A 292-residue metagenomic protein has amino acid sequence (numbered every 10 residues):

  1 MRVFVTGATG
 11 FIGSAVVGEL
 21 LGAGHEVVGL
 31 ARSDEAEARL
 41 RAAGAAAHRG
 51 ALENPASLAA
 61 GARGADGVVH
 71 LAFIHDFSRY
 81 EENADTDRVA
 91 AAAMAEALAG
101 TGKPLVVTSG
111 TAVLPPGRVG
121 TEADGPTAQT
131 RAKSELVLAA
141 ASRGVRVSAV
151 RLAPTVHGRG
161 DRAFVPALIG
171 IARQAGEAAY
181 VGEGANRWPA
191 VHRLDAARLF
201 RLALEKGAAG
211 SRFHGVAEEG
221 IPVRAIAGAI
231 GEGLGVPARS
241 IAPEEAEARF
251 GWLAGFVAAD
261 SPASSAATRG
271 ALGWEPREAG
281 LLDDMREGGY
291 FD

Functional and structural regions predicted by a protein language model:
V3-A23: N-terminal Rossmann NAD(P)H-binding glycine-rich loop of SDR-like oxidoreductase domains
G29-A92: NAD(P)H-binding glycine-rich loop region in Rossmannoid oxidoreductase-like domains and their noncatalytic homologs
I74, E82, R88-A128: Conserved Rossmann-fold NAD(P)-dependent oxidoreductase catalytic core, especially the SDR/UDP-sugar
E135-R159, F164: Conserved beta-loop-beta element that borders a ligand/cofactor-binding pocket
G160-I169, Y180-L204, S211: Substrate-positioning beta->alpha
A197-L253: Mid/C-terminal beta-alpha module of Rossmann-like enzyme folds, strongest in SDR-family dehydrogenases/epimerases
E247-E275, F291: Conserved C-terminal active-site "lid" loop/helix of NAD(P)H-dependent oxidoreductases that clamps the redox cofactor
A279-D292: Amphipathic terminal alpha-helices
